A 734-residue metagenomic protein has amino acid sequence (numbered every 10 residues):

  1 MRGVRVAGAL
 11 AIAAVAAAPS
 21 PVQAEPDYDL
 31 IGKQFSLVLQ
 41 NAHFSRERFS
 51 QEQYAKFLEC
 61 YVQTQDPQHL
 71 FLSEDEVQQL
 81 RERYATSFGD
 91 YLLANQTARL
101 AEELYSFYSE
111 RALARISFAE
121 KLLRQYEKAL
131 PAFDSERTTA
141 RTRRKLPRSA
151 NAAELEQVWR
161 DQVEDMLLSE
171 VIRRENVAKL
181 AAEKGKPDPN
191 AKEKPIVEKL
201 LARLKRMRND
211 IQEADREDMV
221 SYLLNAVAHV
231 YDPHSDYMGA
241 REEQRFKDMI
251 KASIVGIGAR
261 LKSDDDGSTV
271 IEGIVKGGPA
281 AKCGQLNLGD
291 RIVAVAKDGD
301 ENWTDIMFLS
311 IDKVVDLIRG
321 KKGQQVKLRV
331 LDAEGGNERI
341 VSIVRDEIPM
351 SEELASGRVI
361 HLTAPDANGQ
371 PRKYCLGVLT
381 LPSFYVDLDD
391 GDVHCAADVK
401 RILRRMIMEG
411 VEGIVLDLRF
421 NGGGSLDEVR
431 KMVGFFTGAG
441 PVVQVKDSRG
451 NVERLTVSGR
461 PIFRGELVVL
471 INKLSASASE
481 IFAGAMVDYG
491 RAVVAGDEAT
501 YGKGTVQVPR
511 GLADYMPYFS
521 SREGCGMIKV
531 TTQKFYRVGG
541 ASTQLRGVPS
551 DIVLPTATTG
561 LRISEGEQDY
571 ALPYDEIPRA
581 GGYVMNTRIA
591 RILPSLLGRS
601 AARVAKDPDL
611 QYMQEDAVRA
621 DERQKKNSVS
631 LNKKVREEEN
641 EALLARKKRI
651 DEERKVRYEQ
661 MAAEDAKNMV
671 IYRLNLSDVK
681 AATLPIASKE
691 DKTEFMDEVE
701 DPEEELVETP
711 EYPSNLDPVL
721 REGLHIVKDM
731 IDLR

Functional and structural regions predicted by a protein language model:
A7-A17: Bacterial N-terminal signal peptides
Q23-A24, L37-F49, N209-E217, S235-I254 (+8 more regions): Cleft-lining beta-strand/loop regions that shape enzyme active-site pockets
A24-D66: N-terminal mature-domain "stem" immediately C-terminal to a signal peptide or N-terminal signal-anchor/transmembrane
G32-F44, R83-F88, A202-R206, P382-Y385 (+1 more regions): Acidic/histidine-rich, surface-exposed loop or edge segments in extracytoplasmic proteins
E47, Q63-T64, T86, A101-S117 (+3 more regions): PDZ/PDZ-like domain segments forming the peptide/carboxylate-binding groove, activating on the N-terminal beta-strands
F49-A55, V62-T138, R208-D264, Q325-K327 (+3 more regions): Extended, small/polar residue-biased N-terminal targeting/export presequences and adjacent propeptide/linker tracts
E136, Q157, D165, S169-A202 (+2 more regions): Conserved functional hotspot residues or short segments at active or partner-binding sites across diverse domains
A476, R491-A495, A499-Q568: Acidic, polar loop-rich interaction surfaces within structured domains
